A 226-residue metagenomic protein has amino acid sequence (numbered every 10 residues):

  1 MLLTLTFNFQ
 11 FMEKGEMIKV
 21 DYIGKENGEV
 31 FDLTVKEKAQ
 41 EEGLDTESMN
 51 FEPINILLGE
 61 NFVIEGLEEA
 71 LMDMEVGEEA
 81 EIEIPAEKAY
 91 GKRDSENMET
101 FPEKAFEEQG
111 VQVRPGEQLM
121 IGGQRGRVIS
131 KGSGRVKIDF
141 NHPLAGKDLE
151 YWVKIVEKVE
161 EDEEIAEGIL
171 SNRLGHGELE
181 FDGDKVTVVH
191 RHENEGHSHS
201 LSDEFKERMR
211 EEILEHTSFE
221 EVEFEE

Functional and structural regions predicted by a protein language model:
L5-E226: FKBP-type peptidyl-prolyl cis-trans isomerases
